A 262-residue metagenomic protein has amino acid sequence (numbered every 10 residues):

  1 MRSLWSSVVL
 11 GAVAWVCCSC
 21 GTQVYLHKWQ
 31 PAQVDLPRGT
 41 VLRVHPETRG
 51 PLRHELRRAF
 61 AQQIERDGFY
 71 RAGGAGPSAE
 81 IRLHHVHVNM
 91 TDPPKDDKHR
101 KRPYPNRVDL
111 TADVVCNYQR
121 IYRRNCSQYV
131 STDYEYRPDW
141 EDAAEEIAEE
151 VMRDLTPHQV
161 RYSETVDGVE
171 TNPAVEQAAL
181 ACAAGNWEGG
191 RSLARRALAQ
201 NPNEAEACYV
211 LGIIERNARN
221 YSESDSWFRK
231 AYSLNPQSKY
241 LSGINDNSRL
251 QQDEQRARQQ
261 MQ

Functional and structural regions predicted by a protein language model:
M1-V9: Bacterial N-terminal signal peptides that target proteins for export
G11-A14: Processing junctions and N-termini across compartments
V16-S19: C-terminal motif of bacterial Sec signal peptides marking the signal peptidase cleavage site
G21-A32, R120-E206, I213-I214, A218 (+2 more regions): C-terminal/domain-edge helix-coil "capping" segments
T22-D35, G39-E170: Long, contiguous interaction/recruitment modules in multidomain scaffold/adaptor proteins
